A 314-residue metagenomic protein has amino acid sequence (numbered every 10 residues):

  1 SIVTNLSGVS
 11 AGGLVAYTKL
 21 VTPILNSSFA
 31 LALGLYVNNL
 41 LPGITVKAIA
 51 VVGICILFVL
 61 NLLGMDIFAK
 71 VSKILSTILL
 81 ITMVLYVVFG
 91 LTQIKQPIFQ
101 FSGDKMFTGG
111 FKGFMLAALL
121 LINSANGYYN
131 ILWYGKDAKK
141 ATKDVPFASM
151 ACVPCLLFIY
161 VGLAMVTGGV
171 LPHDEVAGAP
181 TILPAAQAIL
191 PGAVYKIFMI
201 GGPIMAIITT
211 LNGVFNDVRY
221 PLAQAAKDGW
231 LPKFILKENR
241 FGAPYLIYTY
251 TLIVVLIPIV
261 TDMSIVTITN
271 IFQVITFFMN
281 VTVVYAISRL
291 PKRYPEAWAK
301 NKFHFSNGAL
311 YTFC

Functional and structural regions predicted by a protein language model:
S1-G8, N39, K70-K73, W133-F147 (+3 more regions): Short amphipathic alpha-helical coupling elements at transmembrane boundaries
S1-G8, N39-L41, M150-N212, L231-T267: TM-loop-TM module centered on a large, flexible mid-protein loop between adjacent transmembrane helices in multi-pass
S1-L62, P203-Q224, S264-F278: Hydrophobic transmembrane alpha-helices that form the core helical bundles of multi-pass secondary transporters
S10-A16, K47-V52, K70-L80, F114-A117 (+6 more regions): Alpha-helical transmembrane segments of integral membrane proteins
V15, L40-I67, L79-F89, S124 (+2 more regions): Transmembrane alpha-helical segments of multi-pass small-molecule transport proteins
L57-G64, M83-G90, Y160-G168, V255-D262 (+1 more regions): Structural signal for membrane-spanning alpha-helices in multi-pass inner-membrane proteins, emphasizing helix cores
I74-K196: Helix-loop-helix junctions that connect adjacent transmembrane segments in multi-pass membrane transporters
F234-Y245, N280-C314: C-terminal membrane-solvent junction of multi-pass transporters and transport-like membrane proteins
